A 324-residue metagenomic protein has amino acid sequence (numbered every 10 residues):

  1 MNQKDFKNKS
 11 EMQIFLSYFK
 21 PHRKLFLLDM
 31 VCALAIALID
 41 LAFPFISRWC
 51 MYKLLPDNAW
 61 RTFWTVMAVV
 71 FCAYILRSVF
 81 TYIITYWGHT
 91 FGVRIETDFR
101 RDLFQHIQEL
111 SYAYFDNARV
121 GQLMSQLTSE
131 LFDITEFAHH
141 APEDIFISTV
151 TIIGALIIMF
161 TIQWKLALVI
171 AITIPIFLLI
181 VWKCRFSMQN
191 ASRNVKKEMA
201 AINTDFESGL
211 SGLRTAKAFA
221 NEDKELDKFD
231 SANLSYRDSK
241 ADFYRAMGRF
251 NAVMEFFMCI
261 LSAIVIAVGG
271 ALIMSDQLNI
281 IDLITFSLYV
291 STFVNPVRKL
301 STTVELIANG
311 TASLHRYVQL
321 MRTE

Functional and structural regions predicted by a protein language model:
M1-D40, L55-V66, I84-G92, Q105 (+7 more regions): Membrane-integrated ABC transporters
M1-F6, V93, R101-L131, T204-K228 (+2 more regions): Short intracellular "coupling" helices and adjacent cytoplasmic loop segments at the cytosolic face of multi-pass
L16, P21-K24, Y112-A113, S129-A138 (+7 more regions): An intracellular "coupling" helix at the cytosolic face of ABC transporter transmembrane type-1 domains
K20, F26-F80, F160-K165, D276-I280: Transmembrane helix-loop-helix hairpins at lipid-water interfaces of multipass membrane proteins, especially the type-1
L25-M30, V66-V70, A118, E136-F137 (+1 more regions): Hydrophobic alpha-helix/TM-entry signal in multi-pass membrane transporters
V31, A35, I39-F43, F80 (+2 more regions): Hydrophobic alpha-helical transmembrane segments of ABC transporter permease domains
P56-T65, I158-I172, A246-H315, L320-M321: Helix-loop-helix
A73-G92, E143-V150, A171-V195, G209 (+2 more regions): Alpha-helical transmembrane segments of multi-pass membrane proteins
